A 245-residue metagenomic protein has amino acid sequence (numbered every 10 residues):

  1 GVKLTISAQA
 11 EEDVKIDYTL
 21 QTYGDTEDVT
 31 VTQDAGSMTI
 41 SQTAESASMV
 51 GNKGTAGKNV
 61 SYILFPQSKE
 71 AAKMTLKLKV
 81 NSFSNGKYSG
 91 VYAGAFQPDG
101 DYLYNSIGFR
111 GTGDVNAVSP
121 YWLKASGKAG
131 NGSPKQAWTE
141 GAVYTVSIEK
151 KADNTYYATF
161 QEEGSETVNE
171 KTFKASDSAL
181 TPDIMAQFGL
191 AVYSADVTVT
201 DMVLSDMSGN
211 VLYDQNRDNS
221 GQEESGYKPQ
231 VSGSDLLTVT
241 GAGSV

Functional and structural regions predicted by a protein language model:
G1-L4: Sec-dependent, cleavable N-terminal signal peptides
I6-A35, T200-V231: Extracellular carbohydrate-recognition regions
A10, D99, S126, E162-E166 (+1 more regions): Solvent-exposed strand-loop boundary residues in beta-sheet-rich modules
S48-S119, S234, T238-V245: Secretory/extracellular carbohydrate-interaction modules and structurally similar beta-sandwich "look-alikes"
D101-N105, A129-S133, S165-T172, N210-D214: Surface-exposed loop/edge segments in extracytoplasmic proteins
W122-T145: Short, aromatic/His-centered strand-loop micro-motif at the edge of beta-sheets
G141-K151, Y156-F160: Short tryptophan-centered beta-strand motifs in secreted/extracellular beta-sheet-rich domains of glycan-recognition
K171-T198: Flexible glycan-contacting loops in extracellular carbohydrate-active proteins
